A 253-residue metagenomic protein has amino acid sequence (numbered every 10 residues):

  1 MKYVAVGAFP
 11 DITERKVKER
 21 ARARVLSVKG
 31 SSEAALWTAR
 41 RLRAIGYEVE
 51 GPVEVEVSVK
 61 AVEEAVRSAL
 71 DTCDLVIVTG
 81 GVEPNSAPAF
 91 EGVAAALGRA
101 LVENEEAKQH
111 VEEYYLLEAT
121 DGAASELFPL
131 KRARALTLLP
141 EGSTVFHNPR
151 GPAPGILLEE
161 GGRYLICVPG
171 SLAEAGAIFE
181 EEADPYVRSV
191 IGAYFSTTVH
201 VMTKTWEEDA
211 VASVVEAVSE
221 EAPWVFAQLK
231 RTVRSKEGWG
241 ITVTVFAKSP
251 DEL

Functional and structural regions predicted by a protein language model:
Y3-V57: Glycine-rich phosphate/diphosphate-binding loop of Rossmann-like nucleotide-binding domains
R24, D74-V76, S143-T144, R163-I166 (+1 more regions): Structural motif
V28-K29, E48, V76-F90, K248: Glycine-rich beta-strand-to-loop/alpha-helix junction loops that act as flexible
V55-R67: Structural motif
A61, D71, P84-I191: Proline/glycine-rich low-complexity loops and linkers
C73-V76, V243-V245: Polyanion/phosphate-binding surface patch
Y164-L253: An accessory alpha-helical subdomain
